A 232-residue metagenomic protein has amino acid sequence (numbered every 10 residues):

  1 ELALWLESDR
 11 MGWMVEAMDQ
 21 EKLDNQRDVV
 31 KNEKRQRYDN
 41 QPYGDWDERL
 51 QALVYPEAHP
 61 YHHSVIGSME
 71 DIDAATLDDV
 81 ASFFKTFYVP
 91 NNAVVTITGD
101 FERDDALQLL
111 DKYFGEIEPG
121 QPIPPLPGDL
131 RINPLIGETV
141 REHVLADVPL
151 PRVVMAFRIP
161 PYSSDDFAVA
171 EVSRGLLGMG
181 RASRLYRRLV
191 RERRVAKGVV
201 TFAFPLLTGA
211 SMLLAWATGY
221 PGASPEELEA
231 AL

Functional and structural regions predicted by a protein language model:
E1, R37-N92, E116-S164, G175-E226: Non-catalytic beta-strand/loop surface segments
L4-R10, Q108-F114, L228-L232: Short amphipathic alpha-helices in soluble, non-transmembrane regions that often serve as interface/regulatory elements
G12-E21: Short, polar/flexible loop-turn hinges at active-site or ligand-entry regions and domain interfaces
Q20, R27, L77, A81-Y113: Non-catalytic, conformational "gating/processing" segments within enzyme and secreted inhibitor domains
F167-A168: Zinc-dependent metallopeptidase catalytic helix centered on the HExxH motif and its immediate flanking segment
